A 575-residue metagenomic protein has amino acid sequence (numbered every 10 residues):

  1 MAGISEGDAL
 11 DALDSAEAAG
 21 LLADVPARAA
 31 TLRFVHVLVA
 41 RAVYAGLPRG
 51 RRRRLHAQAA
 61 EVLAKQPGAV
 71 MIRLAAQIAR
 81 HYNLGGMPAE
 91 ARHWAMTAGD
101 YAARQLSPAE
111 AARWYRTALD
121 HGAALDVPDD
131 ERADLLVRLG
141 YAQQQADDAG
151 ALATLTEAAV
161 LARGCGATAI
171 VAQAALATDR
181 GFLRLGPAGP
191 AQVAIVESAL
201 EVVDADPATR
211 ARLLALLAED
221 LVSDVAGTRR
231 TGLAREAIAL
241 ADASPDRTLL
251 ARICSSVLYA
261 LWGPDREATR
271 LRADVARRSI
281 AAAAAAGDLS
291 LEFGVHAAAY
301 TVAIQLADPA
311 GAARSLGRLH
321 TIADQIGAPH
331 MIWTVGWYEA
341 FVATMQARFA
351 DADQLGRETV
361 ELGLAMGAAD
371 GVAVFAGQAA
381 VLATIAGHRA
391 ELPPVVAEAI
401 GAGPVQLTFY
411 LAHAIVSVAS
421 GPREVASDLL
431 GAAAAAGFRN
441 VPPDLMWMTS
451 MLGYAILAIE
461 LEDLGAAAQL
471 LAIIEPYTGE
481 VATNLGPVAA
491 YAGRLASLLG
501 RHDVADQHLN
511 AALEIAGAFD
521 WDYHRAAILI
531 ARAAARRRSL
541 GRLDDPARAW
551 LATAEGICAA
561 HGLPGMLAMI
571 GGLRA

Functional and structural regions predicted by a protein language model:
M1-R113, T117-G122, S198, A458-G465: Short secondary-structure boundary elements
R53, A57, I72-A79, R92 (+16 more regions): Start-of-helix signal in alpha-solenoid helical-repeat scaffolds, especially tetratricopeptide repeats
R54, Q58, R80, H93 (+16 more regions): Primarily a tetratricopeptide repeat
P67-M71, G122-R132, L161-V171, A199-R210 (+6 more regions): Flexible helix-coil transition and linker loops at the boundaries of alpha-helical arrays
Q77, T97, E131, R138 (+14 more regions): "A position-specific structural signal for the A-helix of alpha-solenoid helical repeats
V160, L445-R494, L498, D503-A575: C-terminal non-catalytic interaction modules
F182-P190, A218-L485, H502: Extended non-membrane alpha-helical scaffolds
